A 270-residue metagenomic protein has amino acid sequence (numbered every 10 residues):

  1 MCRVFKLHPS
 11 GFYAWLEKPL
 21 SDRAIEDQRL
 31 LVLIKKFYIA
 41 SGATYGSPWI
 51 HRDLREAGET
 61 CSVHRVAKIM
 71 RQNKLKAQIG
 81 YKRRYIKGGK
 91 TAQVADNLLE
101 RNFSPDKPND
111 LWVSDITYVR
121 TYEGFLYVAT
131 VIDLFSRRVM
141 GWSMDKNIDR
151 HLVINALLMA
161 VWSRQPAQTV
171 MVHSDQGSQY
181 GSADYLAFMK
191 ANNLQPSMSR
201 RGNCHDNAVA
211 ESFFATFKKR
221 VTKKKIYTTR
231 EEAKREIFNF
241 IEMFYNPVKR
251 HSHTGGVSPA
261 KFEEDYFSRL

Functional and structural regions predicted by a protein language model:
M1-L270: Charged DNA-binding/catalytic regions of mobile-element recombinases
